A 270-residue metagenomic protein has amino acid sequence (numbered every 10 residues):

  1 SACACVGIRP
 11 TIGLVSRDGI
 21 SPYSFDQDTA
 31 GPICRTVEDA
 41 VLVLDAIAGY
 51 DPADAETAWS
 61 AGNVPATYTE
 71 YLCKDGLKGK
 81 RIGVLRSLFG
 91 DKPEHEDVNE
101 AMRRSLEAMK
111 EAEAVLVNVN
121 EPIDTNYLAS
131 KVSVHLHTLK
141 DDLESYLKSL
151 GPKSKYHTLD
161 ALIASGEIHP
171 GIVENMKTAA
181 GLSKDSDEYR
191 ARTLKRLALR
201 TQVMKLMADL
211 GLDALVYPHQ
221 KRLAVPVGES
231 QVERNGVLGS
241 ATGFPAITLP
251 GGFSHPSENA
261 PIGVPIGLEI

Functional and structural regions predicted by a protein language model:
S1-A4: FAD-binding core of FAD-dependent oxidoreductases, characterized by glycine-rich FAD pyrophosphate-binding loops
V6-E100: A short helix-breaking turn/cap at a secondary-structure junction
T11, L85-L88, V119-P122, Y217-K221 (+1 more regions): Active-site-proximal beta-strand/loop segments in catalytic clefts of secreted hydrolases
T36, G79-K80, A112-E113, L210-L215 (+1 more regions): Loop/turn elements at helix/coil->beta-strand transitions in domains of secreted/extracellular proteins
V43, A108, V237-S240: Hydrophobic/aromatic ligand-binding patch that stacks against planar heteroaromatic rings of cofactors or nucleotides
T67-Y68, E94-E121, D142-I163, Y189 (+1 more regions): Acyltransferase
L128-D142, E229: Charged, often glycine-rich, active-site loop that binds/positions anionic groups
D142-S145, K177, G181-I270: Glycine-rich, small-residue loops and helix-cap segments that act as flexible hinges at active-site edges
